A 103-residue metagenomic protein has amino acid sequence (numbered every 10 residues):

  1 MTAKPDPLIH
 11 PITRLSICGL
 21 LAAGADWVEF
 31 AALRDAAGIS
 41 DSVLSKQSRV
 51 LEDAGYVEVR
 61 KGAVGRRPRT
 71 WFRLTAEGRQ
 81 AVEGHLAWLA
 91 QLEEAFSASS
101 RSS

Functional and structural regions predicted by a protein language model:
M1-A3, Q80-S103: Amphipathic alpha-helical dimerization/coiled-coil segments that flank or bridge DNA-binding/regulatory modules
T2-V43, V64, W71: N-terminal helix-turn-helix DNA-binding core of bacterial DNA-binding proteins
A31, S40-V43, L74-R79, E94-S97: Juxtamembrane helix-loop transition sites at the ends of transmembrane segments in multi-pass membrane proteins
S48-R49: Short, hydrophobic-biased segments on the C-terminal half of alpha helices that form "recognition helices"
G55: Glycine-centered, phosphate/nucleic-acid-interacting loop/turn motifs that mediate DNA/RNA or nucleotide
V59: Short beta-strand "wing" residues that participate in macromolecule-binding interfaces
V64-H85: Basic, amphipathic "hinge/linker" alpha-helix immediately C-terminal to the N-terminal HTH DNA-binding motif
